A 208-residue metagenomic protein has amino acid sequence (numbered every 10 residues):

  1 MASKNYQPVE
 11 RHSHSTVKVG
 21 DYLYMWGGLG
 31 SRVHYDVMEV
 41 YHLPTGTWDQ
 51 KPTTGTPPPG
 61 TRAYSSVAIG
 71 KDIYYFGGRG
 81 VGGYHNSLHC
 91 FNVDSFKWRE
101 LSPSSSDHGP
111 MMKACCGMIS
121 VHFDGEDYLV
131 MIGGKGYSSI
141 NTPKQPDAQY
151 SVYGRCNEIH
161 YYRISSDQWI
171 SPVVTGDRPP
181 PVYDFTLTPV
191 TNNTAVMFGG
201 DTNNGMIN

Functional and structural regions predicted by a protein language model:
M1-N208: Kelch-like beta-propeller repeat domains
